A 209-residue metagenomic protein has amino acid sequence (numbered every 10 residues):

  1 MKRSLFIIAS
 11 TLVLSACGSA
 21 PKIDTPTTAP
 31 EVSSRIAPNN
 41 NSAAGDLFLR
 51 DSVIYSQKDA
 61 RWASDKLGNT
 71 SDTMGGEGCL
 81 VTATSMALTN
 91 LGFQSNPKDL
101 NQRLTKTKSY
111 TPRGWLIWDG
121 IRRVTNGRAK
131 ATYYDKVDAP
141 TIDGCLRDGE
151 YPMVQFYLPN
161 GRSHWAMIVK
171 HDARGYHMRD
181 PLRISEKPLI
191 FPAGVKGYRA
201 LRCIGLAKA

Functional and structural regions predicted by a protein language model:
M1-S4: Positively charged n-region of N-terminal signal peptides that target proteins for export
F6-S10: Sec-dependent N-terminal signal peptides
C17-S109: Active-site-adjacent structural segments surrounding the nucleophilic cysteine of cysteine proteases and isopeptidases
K22-E31, L88-A209: Conserved active-site-adjacent core of cysteine acyl-enzyme catalytic domains
